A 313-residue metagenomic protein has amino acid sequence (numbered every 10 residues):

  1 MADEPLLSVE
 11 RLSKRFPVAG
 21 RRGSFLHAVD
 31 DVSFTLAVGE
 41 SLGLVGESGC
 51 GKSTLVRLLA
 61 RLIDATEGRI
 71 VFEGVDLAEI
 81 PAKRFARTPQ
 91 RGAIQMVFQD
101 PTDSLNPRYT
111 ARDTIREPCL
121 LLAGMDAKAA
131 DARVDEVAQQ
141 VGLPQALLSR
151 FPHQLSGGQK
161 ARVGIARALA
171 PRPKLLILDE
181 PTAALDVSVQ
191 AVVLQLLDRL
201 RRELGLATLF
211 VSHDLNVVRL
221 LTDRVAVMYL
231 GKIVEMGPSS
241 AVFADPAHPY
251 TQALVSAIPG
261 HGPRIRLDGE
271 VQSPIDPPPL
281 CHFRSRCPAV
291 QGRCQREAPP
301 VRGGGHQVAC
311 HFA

Functional and structural regions predicted by a protein language model:
M1-A244, V308, A313: ABC transporter nucleotide-binding domains
D3-P5, A19, F25, M236-A313: Short catalytic/signature loops enriched in Gly
